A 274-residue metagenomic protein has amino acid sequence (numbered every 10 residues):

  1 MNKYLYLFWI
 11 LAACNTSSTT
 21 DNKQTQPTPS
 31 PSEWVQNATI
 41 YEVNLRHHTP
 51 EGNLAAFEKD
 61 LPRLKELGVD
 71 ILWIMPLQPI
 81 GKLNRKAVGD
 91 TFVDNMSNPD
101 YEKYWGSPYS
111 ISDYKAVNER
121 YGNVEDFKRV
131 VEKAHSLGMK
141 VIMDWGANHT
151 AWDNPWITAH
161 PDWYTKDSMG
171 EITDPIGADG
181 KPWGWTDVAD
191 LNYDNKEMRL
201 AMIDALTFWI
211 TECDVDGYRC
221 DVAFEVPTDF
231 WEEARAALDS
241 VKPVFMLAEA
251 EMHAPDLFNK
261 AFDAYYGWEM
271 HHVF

Functional and structural regions predicted by a protein language model:
M1-W9: Sec-dependent signal peptide recognition, specifically the positively charged N-region followed immediately by
A12-A13: C-terminal motif of bacterial Sec signal peptides marking the signal peptidase cleavage site
T16-T25: Low-complexity, Pro/Thr/Ser/Glu-rich flexible segments characteristic of extracytoplasmic/periplasmic regions
T19-T20, V215-G217, V241-P243: Short secondary-structure junction motifs
Q26-I40, R46-A56, L61-D70, P76-C213 (+3 more regions): Substrate-binding/active-site clefts of carbohydrate-active enzymes
D70, D216, D263: Conserved acidic residues
I142, G217-A223: Short catalytic-loop micro-motif centered on adjacent basic/acidic residues
A205, T211, D221-F274: Active-site-proximal helices and loops of the catalytic beta/alpha 8
